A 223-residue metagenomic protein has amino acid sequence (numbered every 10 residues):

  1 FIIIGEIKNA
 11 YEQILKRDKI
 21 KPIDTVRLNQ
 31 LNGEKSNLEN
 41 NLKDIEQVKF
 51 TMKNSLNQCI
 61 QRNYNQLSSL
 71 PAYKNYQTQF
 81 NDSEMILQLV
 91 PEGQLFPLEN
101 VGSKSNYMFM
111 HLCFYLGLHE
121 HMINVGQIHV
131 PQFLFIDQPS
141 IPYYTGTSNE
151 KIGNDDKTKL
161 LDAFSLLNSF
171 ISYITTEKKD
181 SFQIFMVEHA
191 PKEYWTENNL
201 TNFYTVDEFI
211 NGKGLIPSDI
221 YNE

Functional and structural regions predicted by a protein language model:
F1-Q94, V125-P131, D219: Extended, charged coiled-coil "arm/hinge" scaffolds of SMC/Rad50-like chromosome-maintenance ATPases and other large
I45, M52, F96, I141-T145 (+1 more regions): Flexible loop/turn segments at secondary-structure boundaries
L87-Y115: Conserved ABC ATPase signature
G102, V125-I128, Y173-K179: Conserved catalytic network of the ASCE P-loop NTPase/AAA+ motor domain
C113-N124: Metal-dependent nuclease catalytic cores in nucleic-acid-processing enzymes, especially RNase H-like/related
D137-P139: Walker B catalytic acidic pair
N149-E223: C-terminal lobe/lid and adjacent interdomain/linker elements of RecA-like ASCE P-loop ATPase modules
